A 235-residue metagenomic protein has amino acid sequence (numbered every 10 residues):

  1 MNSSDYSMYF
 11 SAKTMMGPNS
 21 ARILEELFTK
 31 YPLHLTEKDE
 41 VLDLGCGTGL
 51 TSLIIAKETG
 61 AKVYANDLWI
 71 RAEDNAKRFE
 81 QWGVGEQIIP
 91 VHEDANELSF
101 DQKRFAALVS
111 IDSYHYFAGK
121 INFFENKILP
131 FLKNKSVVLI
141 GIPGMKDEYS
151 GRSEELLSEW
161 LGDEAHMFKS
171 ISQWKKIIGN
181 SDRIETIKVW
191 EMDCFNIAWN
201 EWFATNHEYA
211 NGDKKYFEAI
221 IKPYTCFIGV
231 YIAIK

Functional and structural regions predicted by a protein language model:
M1-L35, L50, N200: Conserved class I S-adenosyl-L-methionine
L42, T48-E97: Class I SAM-dependent methyltransferase SAM/SAH-binding core
V109: A conserved beta-strand element that flanks and buttresses the S-adenosyl-L-methionine
H115-F117: A short His-aromatic
N122-V137: A short glycine-rich, Lys/Arg-flanked "PGG" loop and its adjoining helix->strand segment in the class I
P143-A165: Short, glycine-/aromatic-enriched active-site segment of Class I SAM-dependent methyltransferases
H166-D182: Short alpha-helix
K188-K235: Conserved Class I S-adenosyl-L-methionine
